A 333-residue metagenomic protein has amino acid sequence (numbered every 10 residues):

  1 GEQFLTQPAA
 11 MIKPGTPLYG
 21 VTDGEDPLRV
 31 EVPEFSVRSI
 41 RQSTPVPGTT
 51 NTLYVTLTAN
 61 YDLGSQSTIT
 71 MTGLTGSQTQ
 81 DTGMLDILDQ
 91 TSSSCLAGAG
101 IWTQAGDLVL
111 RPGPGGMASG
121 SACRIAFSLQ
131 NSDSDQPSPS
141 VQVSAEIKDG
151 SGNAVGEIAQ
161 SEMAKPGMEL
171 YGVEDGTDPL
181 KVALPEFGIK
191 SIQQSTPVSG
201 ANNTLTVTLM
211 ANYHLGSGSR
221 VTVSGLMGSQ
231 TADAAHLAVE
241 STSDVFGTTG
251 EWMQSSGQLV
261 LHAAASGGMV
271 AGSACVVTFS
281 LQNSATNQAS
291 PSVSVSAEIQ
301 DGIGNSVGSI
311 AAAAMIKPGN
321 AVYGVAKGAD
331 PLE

Functional and structural regions predicted by a protein language model:
G1-E333: Ser/Thr/Pro/Gly-rich, low-complexity intrinsically disordered stalk/linker tracts of secreted and surface-exposed
